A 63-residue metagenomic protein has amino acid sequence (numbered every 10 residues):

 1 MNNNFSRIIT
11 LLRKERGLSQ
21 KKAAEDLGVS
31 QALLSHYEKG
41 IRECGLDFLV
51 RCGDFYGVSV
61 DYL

Functional and structural regions predicted by a protein language model:
M1-R16: A short, Lys/Arg-rich alpha-helix, primarily the initiator
I8, S19, G45-F48, S59: Residues that mark the N-terminal boundary/hinge immediately upstream of a DNA-recognition element
K14, E25, D54: Alpha-helical residues within the helix-turn-helix
G17-H36: Short alpha-helical DNA-recognition segment
G28, D47-Y62: DNA major-groove recognition helix of helix-turn-helix/homeodomain DNA-binding modules
K39: Short, conserved catalytic or interaction motifs in soluble domains
